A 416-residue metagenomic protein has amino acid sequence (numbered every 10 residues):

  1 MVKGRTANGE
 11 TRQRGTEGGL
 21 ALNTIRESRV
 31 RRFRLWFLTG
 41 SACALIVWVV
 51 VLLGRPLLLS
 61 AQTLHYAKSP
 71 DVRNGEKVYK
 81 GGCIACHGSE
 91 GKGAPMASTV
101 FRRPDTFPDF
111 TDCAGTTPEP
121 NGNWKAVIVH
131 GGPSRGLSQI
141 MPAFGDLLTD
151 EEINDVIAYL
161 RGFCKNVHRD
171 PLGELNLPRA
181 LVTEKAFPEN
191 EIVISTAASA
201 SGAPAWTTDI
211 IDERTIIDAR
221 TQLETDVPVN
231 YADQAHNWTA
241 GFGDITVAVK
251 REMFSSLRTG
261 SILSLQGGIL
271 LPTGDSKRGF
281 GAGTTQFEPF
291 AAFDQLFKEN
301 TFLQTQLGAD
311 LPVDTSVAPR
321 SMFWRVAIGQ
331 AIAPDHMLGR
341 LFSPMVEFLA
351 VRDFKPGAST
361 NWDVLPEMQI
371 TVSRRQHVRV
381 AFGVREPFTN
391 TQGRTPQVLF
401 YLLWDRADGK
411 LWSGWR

Functional and structural regions predicted by a protein language model:
V2-T16, S28: Short, basic, low-complexity termini and linkers enriched in Ser/Thr/Gly/Pro that act as targeting/leader peptides
E17-A21: Short, Lys/Arg-enriched N-terminal segments with co-localized hydrophobic residues within the first ~10-30 amino acids
S28-S41: N-terminal Sec-pathway targeting helices
G40-W48: Hydrophobic membrane-insertion alpha-helices, especially the h-region of bacterial N-terminal signal peptides
G54-K80: Electrostatic cytochrome c docking/interface patches
P70, E76-T106, H130-Q139, F163-V167: Periplasmic/extracellular electron-transfer cofactor-ligation site, primarily the c-type cytochrome heme-c attachment
T99-R161: Extracytoplasmic electron-transfer domains, predominantly the class I c-type cytochrome c fold
E151, V167-R416: Transmembrane beta-barrel domains of Gram-negative outer membranes and organellar outer membranes
